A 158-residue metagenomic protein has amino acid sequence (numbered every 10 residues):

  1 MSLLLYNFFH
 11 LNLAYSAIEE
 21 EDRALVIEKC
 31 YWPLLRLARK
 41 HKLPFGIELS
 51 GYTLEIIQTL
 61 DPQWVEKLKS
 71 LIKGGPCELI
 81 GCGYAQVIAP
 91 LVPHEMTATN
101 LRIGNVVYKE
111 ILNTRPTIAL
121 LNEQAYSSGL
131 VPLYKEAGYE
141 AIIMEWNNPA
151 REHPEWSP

Functional and structural regions predicted by a protein language model:
M1-T117, Q124-P158: Catalytic alpha-helical scaffold of carbohydrate-active enzymes acting on polysaccharides/glycoconjugates
